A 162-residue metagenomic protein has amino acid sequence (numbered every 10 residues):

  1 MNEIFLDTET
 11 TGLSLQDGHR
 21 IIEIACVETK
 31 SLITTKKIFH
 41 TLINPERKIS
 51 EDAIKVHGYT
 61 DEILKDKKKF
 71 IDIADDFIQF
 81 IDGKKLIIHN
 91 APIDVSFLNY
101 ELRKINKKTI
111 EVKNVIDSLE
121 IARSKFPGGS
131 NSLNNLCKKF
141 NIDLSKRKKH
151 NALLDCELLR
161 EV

Functional and structural regions predicted by a protein language model:
M1-K113, R123-F126, L133-F140, K146-K149: Conserved non-catalytic scaffold segment of RNase H-like nuclease domains
K138-N141, R160-V162: Non-catalytic, well-ordered alpha-helical segments in soluble enzyme domains
N151-V162: Acidic, divalent-metal-coordinating active-site segment for phosphoryl/phosphodiester hydrolysis, typified by short
